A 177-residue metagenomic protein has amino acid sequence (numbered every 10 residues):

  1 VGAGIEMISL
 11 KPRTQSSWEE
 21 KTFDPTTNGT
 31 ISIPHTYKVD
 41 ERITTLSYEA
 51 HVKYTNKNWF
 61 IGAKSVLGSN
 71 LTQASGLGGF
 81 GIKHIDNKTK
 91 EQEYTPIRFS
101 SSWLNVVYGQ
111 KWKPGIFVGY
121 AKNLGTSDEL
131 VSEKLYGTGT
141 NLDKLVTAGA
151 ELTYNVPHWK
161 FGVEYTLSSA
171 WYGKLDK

Functional and structural regions predicted by a protein language model:
V1-N141: Detector for outer-membrane/organellar transmembrane beta-barrel domains, recognizing the amphipathic beta-strand
Y48-A50, S102-L104, A148-A150, F161 (+1 more regions): Membrane-embedded beta-strands of outer-membrane beta-barrel proteins, especially the hydrophobic/small aromatic
V107, L152-Y154: Generic structural signal for beta-strand residues in well-ordered domains
L145: Claisen-condensing/thiolase-fold acyl-transfer catalytic domains that form or cleave C-C bonds in fatty acid
Y154-K177: Predominantly the C-terminal beta-signal and adjacent terminal strand-loop region of outer-membrane beta-barrel
